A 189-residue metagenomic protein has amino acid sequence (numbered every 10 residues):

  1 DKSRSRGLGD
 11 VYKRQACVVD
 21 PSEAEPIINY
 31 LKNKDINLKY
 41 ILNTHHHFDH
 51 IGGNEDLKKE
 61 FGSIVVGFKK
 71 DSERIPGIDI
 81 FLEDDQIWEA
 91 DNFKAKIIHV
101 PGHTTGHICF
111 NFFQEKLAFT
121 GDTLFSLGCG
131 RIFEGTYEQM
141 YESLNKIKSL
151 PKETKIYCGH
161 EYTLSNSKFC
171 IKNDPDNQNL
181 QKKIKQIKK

Functional and structural regions predicted by a protein language model:
D1-Y12: Single conserved hydrophobic/aromatic residue that forms the stacking wall/gate of nucleotide- or nucleobase-binding
S3, A16-V19, I132: Pocket-edge positions in alpha/beta enzyme catalytic cores
A16, E23-H99, K116, K183-Q186: Active-site HxH/HxHxD metal-binding segment of metal-dependent hydrolases
V18, I87, C109-N111: Conserved hydrophobic/aromatic beta-strand scaffold that supports enzyme active sites
T104-K189: Metallo-beta-lactamase
